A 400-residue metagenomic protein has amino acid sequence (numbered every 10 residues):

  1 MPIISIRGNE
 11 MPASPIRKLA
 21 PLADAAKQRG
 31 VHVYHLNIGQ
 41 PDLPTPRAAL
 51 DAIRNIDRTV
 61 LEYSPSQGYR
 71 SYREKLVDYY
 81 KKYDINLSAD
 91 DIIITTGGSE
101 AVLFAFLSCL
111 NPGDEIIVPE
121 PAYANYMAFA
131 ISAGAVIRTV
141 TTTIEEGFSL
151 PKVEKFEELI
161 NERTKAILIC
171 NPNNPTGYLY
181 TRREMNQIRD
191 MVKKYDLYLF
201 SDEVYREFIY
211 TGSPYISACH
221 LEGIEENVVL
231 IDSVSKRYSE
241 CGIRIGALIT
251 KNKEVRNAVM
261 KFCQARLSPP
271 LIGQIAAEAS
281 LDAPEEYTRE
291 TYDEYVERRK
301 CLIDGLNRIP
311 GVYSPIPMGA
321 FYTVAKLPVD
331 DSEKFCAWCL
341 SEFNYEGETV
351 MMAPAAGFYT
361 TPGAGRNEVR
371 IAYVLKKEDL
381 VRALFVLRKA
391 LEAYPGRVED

Functional and structural regions predicted by a protein language model:
P2-I4, G8-S14, L19-Y34, I38-I56 (+1 more regions): PLP-dependent class I/II
T59: Basic nucleic-acid-binding alpha-helical/helix-turn surface characteristic of O6-alkylguanine DNA
Y63-T96: Conserved N-terminal alpha-helix of the aminotransferase class I/II PLP-enzyme fold
